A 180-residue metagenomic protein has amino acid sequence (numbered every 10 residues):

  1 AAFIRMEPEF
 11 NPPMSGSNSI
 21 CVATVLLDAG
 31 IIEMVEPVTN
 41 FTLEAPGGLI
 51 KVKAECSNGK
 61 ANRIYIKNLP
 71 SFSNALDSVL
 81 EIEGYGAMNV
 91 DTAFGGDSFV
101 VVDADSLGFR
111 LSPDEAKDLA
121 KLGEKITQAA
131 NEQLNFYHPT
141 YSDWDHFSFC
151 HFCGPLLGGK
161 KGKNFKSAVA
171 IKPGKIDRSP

Functional and structural regions predicted by a protein language model:
A1-M14, S19-P180: Active-site proximal loop and beta-alpha junction motif in alpha/beta enzyme cores
